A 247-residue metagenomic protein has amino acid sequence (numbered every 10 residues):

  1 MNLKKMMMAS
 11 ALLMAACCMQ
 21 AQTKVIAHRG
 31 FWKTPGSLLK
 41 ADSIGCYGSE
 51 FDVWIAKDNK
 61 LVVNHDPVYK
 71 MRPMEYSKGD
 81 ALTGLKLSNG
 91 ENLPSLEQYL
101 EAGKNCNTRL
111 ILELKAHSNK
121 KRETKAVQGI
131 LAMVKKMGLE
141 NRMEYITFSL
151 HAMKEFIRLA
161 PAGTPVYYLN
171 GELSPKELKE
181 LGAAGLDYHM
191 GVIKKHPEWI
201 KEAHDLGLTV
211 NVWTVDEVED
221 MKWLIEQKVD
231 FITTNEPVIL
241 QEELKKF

Functional and structural regions predicted by a protein language model:
M1-T23: Bacterial Sec-dependent N-terminal signal peptides
A21-F247: Phosphate-group recognition and catalysis centered on beta-loop-alpha active-site segments
